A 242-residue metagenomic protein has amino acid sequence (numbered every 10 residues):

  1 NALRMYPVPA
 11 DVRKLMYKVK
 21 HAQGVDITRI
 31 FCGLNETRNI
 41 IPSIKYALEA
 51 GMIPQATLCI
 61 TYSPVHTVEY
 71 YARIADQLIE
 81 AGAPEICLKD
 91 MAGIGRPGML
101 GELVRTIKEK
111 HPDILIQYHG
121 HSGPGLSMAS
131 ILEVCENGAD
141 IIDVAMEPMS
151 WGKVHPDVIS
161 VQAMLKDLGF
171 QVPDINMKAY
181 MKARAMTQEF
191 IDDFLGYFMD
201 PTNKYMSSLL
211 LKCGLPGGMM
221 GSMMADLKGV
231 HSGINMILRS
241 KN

Functional and structural regions predicted by a protein language model:
N1-R29, G33-N242: Catalytic cores and adjacent flexible loops of soluble metabolic enzymes that perform enolate/carbanion chemistry on
